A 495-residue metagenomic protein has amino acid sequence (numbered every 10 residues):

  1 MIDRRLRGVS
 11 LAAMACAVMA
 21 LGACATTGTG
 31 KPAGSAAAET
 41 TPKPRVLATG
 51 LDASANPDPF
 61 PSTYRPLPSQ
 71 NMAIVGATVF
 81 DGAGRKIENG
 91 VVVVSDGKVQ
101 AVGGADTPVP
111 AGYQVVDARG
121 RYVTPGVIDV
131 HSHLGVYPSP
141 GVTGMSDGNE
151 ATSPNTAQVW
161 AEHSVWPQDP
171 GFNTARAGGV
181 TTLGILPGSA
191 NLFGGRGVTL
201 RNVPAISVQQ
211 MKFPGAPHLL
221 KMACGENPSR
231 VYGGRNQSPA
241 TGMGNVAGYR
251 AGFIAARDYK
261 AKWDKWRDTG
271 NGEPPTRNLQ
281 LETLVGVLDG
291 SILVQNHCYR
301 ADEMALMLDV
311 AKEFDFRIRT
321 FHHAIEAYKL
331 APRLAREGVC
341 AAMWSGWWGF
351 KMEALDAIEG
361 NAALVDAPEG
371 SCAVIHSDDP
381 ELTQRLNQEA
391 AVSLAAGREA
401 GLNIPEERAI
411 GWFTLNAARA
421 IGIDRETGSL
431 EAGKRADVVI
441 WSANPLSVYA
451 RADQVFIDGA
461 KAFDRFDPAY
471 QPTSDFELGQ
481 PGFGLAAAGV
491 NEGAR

Functional and structural regions predicted by a protein language model:
I2-A13: Bacterial N-terminal signal peptides that target proteins for export
D3, A77, R419, E431-F476: C-terminal cap of metal-dependent C-N hydrolases
A20-A23: C-terminal motif of bacterial Sec signal peptides marking the signal peptidase cleavage site
A25-T27: Bacterial signal peptide processing site
N56-Q70, V79, A83-T124, G141: Histidine-rich, glycine-flanked metal-binding segment
T63, P68, S139-P140, S146-T152 (+5 more regions): His/Asp/Glu-enriched, well-ordered alpha-helical/loop segment that forms or immediately abuts the divalent-metal
Q70-I74, P108-E162, A177: Replace "His-x-His-based motif
G171, R176-H322, R451, I457 (+1 more regions): Polyanionic/metal-chelating signatures
